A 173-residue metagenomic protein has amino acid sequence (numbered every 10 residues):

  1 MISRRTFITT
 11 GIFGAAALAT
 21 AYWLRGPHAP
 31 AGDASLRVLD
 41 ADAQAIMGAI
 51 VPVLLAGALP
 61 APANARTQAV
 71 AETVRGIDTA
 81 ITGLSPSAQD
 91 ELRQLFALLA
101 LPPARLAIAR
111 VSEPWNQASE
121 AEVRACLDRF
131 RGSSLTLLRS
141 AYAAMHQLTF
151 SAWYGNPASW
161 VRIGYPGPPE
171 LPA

Functional and structural regions predicted by a protein language model:
M1-T6, L18-L55: C-terminal segment of N-terminal export signals and the immediately downstream linker at the start of the mature
G11-I12: Sec-dependent signal peptide hydrophobic core
P27-A29, S119, P157, G164: Short, isolated positions within intrinsically disordered regulatory regions of eukaryotic proteins
D33-L36, Q44-G155: Flexible, low-complexity segments enriched for small/polar residues
Y154-A173: Short, functional C-terminal segments
